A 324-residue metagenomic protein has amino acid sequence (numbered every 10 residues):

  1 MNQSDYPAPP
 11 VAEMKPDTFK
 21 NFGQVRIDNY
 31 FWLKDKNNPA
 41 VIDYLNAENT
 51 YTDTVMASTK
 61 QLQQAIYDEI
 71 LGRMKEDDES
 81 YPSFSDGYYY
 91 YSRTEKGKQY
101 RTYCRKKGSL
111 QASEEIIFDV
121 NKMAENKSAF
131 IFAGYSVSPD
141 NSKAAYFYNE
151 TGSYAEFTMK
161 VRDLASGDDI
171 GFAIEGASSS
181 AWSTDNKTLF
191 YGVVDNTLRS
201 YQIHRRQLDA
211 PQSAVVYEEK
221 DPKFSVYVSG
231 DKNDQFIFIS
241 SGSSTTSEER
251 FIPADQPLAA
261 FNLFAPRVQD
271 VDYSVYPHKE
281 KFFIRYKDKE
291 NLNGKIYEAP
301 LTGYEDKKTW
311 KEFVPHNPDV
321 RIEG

Functional and structural regions predicted by a protein language model:
M1-G324: Beta-propeller folds
